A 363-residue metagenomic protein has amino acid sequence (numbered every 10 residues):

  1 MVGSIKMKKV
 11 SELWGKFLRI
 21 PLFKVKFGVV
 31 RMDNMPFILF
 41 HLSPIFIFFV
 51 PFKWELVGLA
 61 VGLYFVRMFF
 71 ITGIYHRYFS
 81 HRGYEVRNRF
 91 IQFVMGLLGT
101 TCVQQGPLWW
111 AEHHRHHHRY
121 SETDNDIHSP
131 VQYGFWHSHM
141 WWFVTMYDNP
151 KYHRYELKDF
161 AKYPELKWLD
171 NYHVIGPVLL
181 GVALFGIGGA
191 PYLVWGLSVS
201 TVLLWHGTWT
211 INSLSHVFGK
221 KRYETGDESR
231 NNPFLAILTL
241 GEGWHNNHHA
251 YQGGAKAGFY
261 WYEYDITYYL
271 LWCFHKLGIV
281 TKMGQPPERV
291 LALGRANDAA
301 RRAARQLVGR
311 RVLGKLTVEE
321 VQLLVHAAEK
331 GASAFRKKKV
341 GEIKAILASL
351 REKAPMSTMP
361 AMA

Functional and structural regions predicted by a protein language model:
M1-T210, L214, G254-A363: Non-catalytic, topology-defining segments of multipass membrane proteins
L157-P164, F218-W244, H248-Y251: Active-site-proximal inter-transmembrane loops
